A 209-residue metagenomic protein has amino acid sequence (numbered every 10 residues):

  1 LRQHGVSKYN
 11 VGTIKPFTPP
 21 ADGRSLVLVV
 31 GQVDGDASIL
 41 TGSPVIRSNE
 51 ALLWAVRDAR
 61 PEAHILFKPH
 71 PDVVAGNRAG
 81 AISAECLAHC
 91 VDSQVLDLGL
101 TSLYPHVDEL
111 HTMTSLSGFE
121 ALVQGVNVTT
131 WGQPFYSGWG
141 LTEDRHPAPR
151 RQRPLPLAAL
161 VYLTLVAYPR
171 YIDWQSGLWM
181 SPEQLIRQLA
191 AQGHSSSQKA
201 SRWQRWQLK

Functional and structural regions predicted by a protein language model:
L1-K209: Catalytic-core helical/loop segments in enzymes performing group transfer/polymerization on anionic/lipid-linked
